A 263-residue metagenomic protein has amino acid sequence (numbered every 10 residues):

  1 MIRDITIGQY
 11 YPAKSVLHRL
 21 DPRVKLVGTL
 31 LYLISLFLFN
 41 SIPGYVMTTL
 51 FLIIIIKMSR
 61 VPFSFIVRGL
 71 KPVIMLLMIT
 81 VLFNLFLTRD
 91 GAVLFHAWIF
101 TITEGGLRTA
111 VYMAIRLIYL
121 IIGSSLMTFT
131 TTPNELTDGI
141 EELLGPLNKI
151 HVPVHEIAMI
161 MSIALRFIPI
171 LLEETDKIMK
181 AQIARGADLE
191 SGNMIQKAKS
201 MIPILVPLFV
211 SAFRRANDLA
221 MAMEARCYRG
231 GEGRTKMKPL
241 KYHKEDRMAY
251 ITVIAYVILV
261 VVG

Functional and structural regions predicted by a protein language model:
M1-G44, T48-K57, E142-V152, E156-M159 (+2 more regions): Transmembrane alpha-helix interface motif
K14, F37, R60-F65, A97 (+4 more regions): Membrane-helix interfacial "entry" motifs
K25, S64-I74, A249: Alpha-helical transmembrane segments and their helix-start/interface "positive-inside/aromatic belt" motifs in integral
F51-V61, L76-I79: Alpha-helical transmembrane segments and their membrane-interface exit regions
F63, V67, K71, R108-Y112 (+1 more regions): Alpha-helical membrane-interface segments at transmembrane helix boundaries
I74-A187: Juxtamembrane/interface alpha-helical elements of multi-pass membrane proteins
